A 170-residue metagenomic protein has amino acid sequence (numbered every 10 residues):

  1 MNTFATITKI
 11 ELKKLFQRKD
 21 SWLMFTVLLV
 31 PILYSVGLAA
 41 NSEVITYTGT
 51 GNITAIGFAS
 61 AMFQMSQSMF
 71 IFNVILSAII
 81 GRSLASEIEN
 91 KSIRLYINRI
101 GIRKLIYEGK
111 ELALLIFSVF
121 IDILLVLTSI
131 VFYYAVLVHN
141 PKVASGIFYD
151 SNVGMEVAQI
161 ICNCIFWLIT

Functional and structural regions predicted by a protein language model:
M1-L28: Aromatic- and glycine-rich beta-strand/loop motifs that create alpha-glucan
S21-F25, R94, Y107: Hydrophobic/aromatic positions within or immediately flanking transmembrane alpha-helices of multi-pass small-molecule
L29-R82, E108, A113-T170: Secretory targeting signals
A78-I97: Transmembrane helix boundary and interhelical loop/hinge segments in multi-pass membrane proteins
R103-K104: Alpha-helix N-cap/start motif
